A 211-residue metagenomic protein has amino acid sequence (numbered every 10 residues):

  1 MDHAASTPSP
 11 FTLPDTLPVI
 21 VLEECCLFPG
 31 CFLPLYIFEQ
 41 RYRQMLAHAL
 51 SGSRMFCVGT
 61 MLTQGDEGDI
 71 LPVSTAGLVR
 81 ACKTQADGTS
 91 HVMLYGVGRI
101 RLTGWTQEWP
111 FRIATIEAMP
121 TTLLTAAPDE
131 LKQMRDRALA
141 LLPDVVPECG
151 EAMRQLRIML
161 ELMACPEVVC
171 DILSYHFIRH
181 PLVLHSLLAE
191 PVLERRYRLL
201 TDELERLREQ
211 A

Functional and structural regions predicted by a protein language model:
D2-A211: N-terminal low-complexity, acidic/polar interaction/targeting segments
